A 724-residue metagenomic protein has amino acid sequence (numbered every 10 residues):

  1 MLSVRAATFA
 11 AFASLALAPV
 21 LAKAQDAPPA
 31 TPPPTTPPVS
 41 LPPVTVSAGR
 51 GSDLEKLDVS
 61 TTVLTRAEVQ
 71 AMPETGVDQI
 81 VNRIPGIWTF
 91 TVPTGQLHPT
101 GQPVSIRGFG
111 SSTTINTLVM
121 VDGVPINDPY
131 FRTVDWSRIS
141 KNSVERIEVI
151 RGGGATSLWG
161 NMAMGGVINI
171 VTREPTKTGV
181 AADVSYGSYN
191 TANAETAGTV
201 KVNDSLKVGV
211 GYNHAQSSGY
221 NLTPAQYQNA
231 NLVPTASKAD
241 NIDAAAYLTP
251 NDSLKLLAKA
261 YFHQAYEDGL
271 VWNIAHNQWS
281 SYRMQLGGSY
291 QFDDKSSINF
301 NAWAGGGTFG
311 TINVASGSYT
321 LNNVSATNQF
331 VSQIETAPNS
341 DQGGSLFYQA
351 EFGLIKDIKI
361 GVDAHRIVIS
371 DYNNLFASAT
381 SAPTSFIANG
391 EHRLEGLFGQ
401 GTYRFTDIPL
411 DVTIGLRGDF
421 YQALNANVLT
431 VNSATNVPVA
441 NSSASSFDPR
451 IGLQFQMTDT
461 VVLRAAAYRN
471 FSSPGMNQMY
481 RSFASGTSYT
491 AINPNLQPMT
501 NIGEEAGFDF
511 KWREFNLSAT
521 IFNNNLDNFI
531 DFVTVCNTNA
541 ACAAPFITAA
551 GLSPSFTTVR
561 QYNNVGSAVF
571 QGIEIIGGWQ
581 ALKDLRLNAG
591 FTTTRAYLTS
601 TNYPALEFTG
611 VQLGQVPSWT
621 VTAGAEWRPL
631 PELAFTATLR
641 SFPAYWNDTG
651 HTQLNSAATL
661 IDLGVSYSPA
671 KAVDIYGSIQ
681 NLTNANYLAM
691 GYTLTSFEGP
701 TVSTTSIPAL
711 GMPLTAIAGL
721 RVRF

Functional and structural regions predicted by a protein language model:
V77-I80, Q102-G108, M120-D122, S137-S140 (+4 more regions): N-terminal periplasmic accessory domains that precede and gate Gram-negative outer-membrane beta-barrel machines
D78, N82-V124, E145: Extracytoplasmic beta-strand/coil segments of soluble accessory domains associated with Gram-negative outer-membrane
V124-G152: Short acidic/polar hinge/loop motifs at secondary-structure boundaries that mediate gating or recognition
G154, T235, D341-F347, G390-F398 (+7 more regions): Outer membrane beta-barrel strand-and-loop segments of large Gram-negative receptors, especially TonB-dependent
N169, K177, S185, A197-S280: Periplasmic-side early beta-strands and strand-to-turn transitions of outer-membrane beta-barrels
N251, W303, I355-K359, D363 (+4 more regions): Structural signature of Gram-negative outer-membrane beta-barrels, strongest in the C-terminal barrel of TonB-dependent
F405, P409-V412, F420-Y421, N523-N525 (+1 more regions): Gram-negative outer-membrane beta-barrel transporters
F471, N525-D527, F532, S641-W646 (+1 more regions): C-terminal beta-signal and adjacent terminal beta-strands/loops of Gram-negative outer-membrane beta-barrel proteins
